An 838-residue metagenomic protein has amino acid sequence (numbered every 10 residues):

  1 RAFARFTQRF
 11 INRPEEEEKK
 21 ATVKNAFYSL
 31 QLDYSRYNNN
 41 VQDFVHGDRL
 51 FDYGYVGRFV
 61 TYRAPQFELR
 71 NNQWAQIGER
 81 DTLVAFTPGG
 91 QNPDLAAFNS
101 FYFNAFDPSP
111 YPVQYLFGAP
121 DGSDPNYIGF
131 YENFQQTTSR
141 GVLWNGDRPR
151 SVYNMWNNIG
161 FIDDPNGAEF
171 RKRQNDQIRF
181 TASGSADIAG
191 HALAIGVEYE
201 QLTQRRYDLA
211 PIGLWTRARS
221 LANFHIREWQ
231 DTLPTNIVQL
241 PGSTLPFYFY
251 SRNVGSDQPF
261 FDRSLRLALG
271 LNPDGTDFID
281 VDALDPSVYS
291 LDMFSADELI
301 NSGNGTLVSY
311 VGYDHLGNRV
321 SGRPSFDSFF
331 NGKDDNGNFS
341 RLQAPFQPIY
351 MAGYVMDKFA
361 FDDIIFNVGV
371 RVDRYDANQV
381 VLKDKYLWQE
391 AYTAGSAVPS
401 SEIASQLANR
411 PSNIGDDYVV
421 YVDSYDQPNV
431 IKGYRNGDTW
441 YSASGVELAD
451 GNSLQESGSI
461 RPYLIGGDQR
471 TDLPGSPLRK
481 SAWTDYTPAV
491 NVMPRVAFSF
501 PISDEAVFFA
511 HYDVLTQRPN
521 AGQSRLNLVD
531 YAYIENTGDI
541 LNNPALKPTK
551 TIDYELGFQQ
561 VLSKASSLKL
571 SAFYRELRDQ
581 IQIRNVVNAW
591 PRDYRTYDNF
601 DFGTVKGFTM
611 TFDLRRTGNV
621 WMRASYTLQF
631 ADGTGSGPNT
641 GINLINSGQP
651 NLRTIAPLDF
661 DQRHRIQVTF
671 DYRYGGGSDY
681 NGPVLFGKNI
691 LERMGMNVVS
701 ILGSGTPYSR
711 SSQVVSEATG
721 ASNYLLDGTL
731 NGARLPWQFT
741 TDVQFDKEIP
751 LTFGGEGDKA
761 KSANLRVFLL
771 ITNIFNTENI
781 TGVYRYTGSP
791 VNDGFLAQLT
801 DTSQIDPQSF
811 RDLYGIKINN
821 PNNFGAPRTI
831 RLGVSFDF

Functional and structural regions predicted by a protein language model:
A4-F10, E16-K19, F180-A186, G353-F359 (+12 more regions): Residues on the lipid-exposed face of transmembrane beta-strands in outer-membrane beta-barrel proteins
T7-F27, D43, V60-G78, T82-V84 (+13 more regions): Short loop/turn motifs that connect adjacent beta-strands in outer-membrane beta-barrel proteins
K24-L32, H191-V197, F366-V370, F508-A510 (+9 more regions): Transmembrane beta-strands of outer-membrane beta-barrel proteins
L32-N38, I188, Y199-T203, F361-D363 (+9 more regions): Transmembrane beta-strands of outer-membrane beta-barrel pores
G160-G167, I195-S503: Signature of Gram-negative outer-membrane beta-barrel scaffolds
Y463, K569-T706: Gram-negative outer-membrane beta-barrel transporters
P501-L526, D530-G538, A545-R595: Membrane-embedded beta-barrel scaffold of Gram-negative outer-membrane proteins
G677-S722, P736-T740, D746-F838: C-terminal beta-signal and adjacent terminal beta-strands/loops of Gram-negative outer-membrane beta-barrel proteins
